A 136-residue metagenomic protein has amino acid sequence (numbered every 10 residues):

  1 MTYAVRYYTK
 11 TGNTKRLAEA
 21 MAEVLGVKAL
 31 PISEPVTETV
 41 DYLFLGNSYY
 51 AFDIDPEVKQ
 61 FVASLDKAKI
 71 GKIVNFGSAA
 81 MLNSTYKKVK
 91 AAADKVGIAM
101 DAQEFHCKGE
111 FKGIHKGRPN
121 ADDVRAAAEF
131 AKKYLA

Functional and structural regions predicted by a protein language model:
Y3, T9, N13-K28, I32 (+1 more regions): FMN-binding flavodoxin-like domain, especially the glycine-rich phosphate-binding loop
